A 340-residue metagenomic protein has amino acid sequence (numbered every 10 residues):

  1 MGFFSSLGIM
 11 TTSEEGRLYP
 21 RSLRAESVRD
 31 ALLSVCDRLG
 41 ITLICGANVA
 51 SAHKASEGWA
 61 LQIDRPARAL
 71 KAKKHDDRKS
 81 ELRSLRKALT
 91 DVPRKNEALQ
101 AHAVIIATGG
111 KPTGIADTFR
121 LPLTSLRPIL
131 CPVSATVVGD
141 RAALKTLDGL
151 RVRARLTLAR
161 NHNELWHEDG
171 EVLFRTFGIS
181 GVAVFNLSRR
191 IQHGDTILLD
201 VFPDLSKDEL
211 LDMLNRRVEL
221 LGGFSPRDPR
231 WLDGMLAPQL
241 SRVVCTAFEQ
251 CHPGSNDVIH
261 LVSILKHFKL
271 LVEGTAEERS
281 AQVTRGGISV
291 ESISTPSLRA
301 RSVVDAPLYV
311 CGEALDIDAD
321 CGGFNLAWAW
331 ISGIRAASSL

Functional and structural regions predicted by a protein language model:
M1-I41: Conserved N-terminal/central alpha/beta ligand/cofactor-binding core
M1-R17, S84-T90, A103-A107, R155-L308 (+3 more regions): Residue-level recognition of phosphate/Mg2+-coordinating polar/acidic sites in nucleotide-handling active sites
F4, Y19, K54, W59-I63 (+1 more regions): Aromatic-residue hotspot detector
E26-S27, A31-A237: Predominantly flavin-linked oxidoreductase catalytic cores and closely associated redox partners
S27-V28, G139-A143, R285-S292, S332 (+1 more regions): Short amphipathic alpha-helical patches
D30-L33, I259, I334: Generic alpha-helical structural signal
A107-F119, D316-L340: A conserved FAD-binding loop/helix module that cradles the flavin
E313: Hard-cation-handling environments
